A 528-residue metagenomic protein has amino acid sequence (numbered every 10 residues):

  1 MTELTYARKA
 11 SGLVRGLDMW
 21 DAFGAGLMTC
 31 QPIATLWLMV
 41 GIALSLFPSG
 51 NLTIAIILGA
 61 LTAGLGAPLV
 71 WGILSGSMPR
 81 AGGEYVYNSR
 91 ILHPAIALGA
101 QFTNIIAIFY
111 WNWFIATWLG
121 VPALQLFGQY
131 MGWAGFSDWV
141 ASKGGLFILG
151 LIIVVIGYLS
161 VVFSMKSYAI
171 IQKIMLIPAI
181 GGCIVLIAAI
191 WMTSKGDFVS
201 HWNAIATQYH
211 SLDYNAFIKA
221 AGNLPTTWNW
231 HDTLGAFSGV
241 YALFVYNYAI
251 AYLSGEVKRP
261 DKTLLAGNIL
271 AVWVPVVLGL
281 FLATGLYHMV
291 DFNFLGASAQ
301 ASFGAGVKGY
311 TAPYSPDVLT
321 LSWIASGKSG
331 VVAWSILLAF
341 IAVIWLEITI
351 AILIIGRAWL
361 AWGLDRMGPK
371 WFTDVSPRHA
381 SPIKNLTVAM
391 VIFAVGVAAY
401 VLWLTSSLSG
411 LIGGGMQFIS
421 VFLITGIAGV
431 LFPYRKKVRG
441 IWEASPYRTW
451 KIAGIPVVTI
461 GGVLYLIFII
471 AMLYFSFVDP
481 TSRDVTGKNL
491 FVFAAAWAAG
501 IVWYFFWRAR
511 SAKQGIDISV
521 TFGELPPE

Functional and structural regions predicted by a protein language model:
M1-I54, A63-G66, I205-L212, R508-E528: Membrane-interface "cap" regions at the ends of multi-pass membrane proteins
K9-G16, G83, F163-I174, F244-A283 (+1 more regions): Hydrophobic, small-residue-rich membrane helices and short re-entrant helix-turn-helix hairpins that build
L17, D21, F147-L212, V245 (+4 more regions): Membrane-interface loop-to-helix entry segments
W20, F109, K143-L151, V257-D261 (+6 more regions): Loop-to-transmembrane helix boundary motifs in multi-pass membrane proteins
Q31, M39, A55, A179-G182 (+6 more regions): A generic transmembrane alpha-helix motif of multi-pass inner-membrane proteins
I42, A55, L61, L65-V154 (+4 more regions): Hydrophobic transmembrane alpha-helices that form the core helical bundles of multi-pass secondary transporters
V86-N88, H93, Q129, Y214-A220 (+2 more regions): TM-loop-TM module centered on a large, flexible mid-protein loop between adjacent transmembrane helices in multi-pass
G135-G144, I174-K328: Helix-loop-helix junctions that connect adjacent transmembrane segments in multi-pass membrane transporters
